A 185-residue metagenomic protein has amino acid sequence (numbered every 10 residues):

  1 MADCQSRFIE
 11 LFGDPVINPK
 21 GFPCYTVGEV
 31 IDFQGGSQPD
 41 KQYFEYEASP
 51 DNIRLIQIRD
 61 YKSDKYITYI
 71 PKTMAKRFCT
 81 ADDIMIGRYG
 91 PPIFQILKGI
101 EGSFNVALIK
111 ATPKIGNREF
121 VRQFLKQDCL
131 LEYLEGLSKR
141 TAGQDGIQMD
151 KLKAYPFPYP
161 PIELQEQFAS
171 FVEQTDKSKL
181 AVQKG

Functional and structural regions predicted by a protein language model:
M1-Q38, Y159-A169, E173-G185: Non-catalytic DNA-recognition/assembly elements of restriction-modification systems
Q5-F8, V121, K153: Alpha-helical structural signal
K20-P23, D40-A48, G136-S138: Short coil/turn segments at secondary-structure boundaries
G28-F44, N52-A81: Sequence-specific dsDNA recognition surfaces
Q57-I58, A75-D128: A short beta-sheet element
Y89, G102-I109, R118-E119, K139-E166: A short glycine-rich beta-alpha junction/loop motif
L130-Y133: Periplasmic-binding protein-like
